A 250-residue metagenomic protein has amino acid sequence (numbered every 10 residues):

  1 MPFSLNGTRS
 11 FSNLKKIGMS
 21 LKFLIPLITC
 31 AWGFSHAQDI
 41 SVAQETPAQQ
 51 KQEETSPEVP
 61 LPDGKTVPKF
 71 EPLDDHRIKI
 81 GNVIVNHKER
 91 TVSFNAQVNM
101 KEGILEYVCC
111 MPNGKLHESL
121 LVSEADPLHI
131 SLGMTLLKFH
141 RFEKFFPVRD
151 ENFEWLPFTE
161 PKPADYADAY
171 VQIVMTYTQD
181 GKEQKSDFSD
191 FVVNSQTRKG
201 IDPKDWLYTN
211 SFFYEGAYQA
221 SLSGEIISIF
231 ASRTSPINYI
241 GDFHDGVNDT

Functional and structural regions predicted by a protein language model:
M1-M19: N-terminal secretory signal peptides that target proteins for export/translocation
N6, I40-V42, A48: Alpha-helical and His/Cys-centered functional microenvironments
K16-I17, F23, A37: Hydrophobic alpha-helical segments, especially transmembrane helices and their immediate juxtamembrane helical caps
M19, L27, V42-Q44: Intrinsic disorder/low-complexity segments, especially N-terminal tails and targeting/processing regions
K22-W32: Bacterial N-terminal signal peptides
G33-A37, A43: Boundary at the C-terminal end of the N-terminal hydrophobic targeting segment
Q44-P62: Short, compositionally biased leader-like segments
P60-T250: Long, low-hydrophobicity ectodomains and other hydrophilic envelope-associated domains
